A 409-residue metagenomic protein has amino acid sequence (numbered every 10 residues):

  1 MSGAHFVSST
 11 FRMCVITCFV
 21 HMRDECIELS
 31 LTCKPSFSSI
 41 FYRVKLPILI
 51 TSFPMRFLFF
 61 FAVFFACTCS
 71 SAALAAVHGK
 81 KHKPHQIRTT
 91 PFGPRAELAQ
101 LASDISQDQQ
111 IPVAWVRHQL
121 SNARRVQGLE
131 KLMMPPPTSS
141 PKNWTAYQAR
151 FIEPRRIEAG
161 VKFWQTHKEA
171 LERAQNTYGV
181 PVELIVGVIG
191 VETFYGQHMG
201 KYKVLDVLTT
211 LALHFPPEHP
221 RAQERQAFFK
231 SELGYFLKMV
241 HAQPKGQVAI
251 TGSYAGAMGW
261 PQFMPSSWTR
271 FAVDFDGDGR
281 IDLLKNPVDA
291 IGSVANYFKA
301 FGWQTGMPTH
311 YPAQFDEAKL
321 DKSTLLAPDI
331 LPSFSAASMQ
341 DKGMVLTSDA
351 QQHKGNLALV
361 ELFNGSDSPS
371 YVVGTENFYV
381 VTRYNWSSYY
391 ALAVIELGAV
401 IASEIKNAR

Functional and structural regions predicted by a protein language model:
C14, C18, C26, C33 (+1 more regions): Cysteine-centered motifs
S71-A75: Boundary at the C-terminal end of the N-terminal hydrophobic targeting segment
A76-T166, E172-Q175: An acidic, Gly/Ser/Thr/Pro-rich helix-cap/linker signature
V116-Q127, P181-G196, F236-M239, V294-A295: Short, functionally critical alpha-helical segments immediately adjacent to catalytic or ligand/cofactor-binding
R125-L132, T193-K203, H214-H219, A242-V248 (+2 more regions): Secretory-pathway/luminal and periplasmic proteins that interact with or process carbohydrate-rich
L205-P217, M258-V273, V294: Substrate-binding/active-site groove segments that recognize and process beta-1,4-linked N-acetyl-hexosamine
D274-L283: Acidic, glycine-anchored loop motifs typical of Ca2+
D316-R409: C-terminal soluble interaction/assembly domains
